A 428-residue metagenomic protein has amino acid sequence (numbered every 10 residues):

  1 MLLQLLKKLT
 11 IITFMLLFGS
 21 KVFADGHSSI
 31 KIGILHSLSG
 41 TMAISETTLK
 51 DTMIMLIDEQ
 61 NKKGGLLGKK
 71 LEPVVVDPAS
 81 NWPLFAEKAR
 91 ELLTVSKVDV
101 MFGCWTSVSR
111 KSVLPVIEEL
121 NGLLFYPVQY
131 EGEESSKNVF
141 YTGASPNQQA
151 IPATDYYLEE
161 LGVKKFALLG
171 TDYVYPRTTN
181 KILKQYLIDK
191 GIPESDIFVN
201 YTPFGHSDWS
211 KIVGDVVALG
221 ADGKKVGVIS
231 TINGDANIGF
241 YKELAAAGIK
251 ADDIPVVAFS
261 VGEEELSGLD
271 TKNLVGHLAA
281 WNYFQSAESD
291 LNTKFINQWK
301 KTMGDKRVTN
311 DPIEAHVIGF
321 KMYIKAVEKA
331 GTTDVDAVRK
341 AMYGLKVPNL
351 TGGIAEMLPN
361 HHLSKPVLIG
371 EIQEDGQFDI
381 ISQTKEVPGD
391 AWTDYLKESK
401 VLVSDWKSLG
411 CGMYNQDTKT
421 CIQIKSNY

Functional and structural regions predicted by a protein language model:
A24-I34, K63-K70, L158-K164: Immediate post-signal peptide segment of exported/extracytoplasmic ligand-binding proteins
S29, I44-D51, G64-E133, T142 (+3 more regions): Beta-alpha junction/loop-to-helix N-cap segments that form part of ligand/metal-binding clefts
I30, K346-Y428: Solvent-exposed, acidic/polar segments of extracytosolic/periplasmic ligand-binding ectodomains
G33-T52, V76-P83, W105-V108, D172-R177 (+2 more regions): Extracytoplasmic "Venus flytrap"
P78, E131, I249-L274, A341-P348: Venus flytrap/periplasmic-binding-protein-like
E87, E131-G132, N138-A247, S286-K294 (+1 more regions): Extracellular/periplasmic Venus flytrap/periplasmic-binding protein
L92-C104, F125-P127, K165-G170, G223-G234 (+4 more regions): Periplasmic-binding protein-like
N233-G239, A287-K346: Extracellular/periplasmic ligand-binding modules, especially the Venus flytrap/periplasmic-binding
